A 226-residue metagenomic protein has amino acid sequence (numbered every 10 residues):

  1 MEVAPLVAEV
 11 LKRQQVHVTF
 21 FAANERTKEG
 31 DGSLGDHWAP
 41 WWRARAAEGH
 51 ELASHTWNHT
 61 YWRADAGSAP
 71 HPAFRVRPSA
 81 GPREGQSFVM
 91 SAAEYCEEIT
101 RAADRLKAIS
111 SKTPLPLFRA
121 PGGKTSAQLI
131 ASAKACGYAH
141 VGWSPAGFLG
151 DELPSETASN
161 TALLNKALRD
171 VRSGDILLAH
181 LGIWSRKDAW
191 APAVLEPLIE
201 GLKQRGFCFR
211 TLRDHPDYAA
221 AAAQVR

Functional and structural regions predicted by a protein language model:
M1-M90, E94, E98-L115, W190 (+1 more regions): Active-site beta->alpha N-cap acidic-glycine motif
R13-Q14, V18, K187-R226: C-terminal domain-boundary segment and adjacent tail
V18-A22, E51-T56, P116-A120, A139-S144 (+2 more regions): Structural recognition of the beta-strand scaffold that forms the well-ordered cores of secreted hydrolase catalytic
N24-E29, K124, G147, I183-K187: Short histidine/acidic/glycine/proline-rich micro-motifs that form metal- and phosphate-coordinating active-site loops
L34-W38, S159-L163, A191-L195: Charged helix-capping and loop-helix junction motifs
A108-A133: Basic- and aromatic-lined ligand-binding clefts that recognize polyanionic substrates
K124-D170, G206-Y218: His/Asp/Glu-enriched short active-site or ligand-binding loop at hydrolase and phosphoryl-transfer sites
